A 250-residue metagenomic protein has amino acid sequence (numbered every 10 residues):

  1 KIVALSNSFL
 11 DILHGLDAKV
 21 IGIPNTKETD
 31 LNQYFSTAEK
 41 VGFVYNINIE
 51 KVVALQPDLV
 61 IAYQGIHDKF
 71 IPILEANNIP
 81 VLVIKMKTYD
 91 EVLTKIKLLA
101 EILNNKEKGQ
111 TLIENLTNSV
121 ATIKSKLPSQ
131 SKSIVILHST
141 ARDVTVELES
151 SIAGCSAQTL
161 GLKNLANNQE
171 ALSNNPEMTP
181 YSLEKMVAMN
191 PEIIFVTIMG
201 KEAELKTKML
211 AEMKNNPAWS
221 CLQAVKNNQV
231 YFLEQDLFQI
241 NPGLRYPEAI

Functional and structural regions predicted by a protein language model:
A4-L55, L59-Q64, L165: A short, structured surface patch at a secondary-structure boundary
S6, Q64, I193, T197-K201 (+1 more regions): Short secondary-structure boundary segments
V20, T145-G161: Short, solvent-exposed amphipathic alpha-helices that sit in or adjacent to ligand/effector-binding or catalytic
E39-E50, A171-L183: Short helix-initiation/N-cap motifs at beta->coil->alpha
I49-A62, I79, L183-V196: Proline-aspartate-enriched helix->loop->beta-strand connector
K69-T145, N174-N175, K226-I250: Extracytoplasmic substrate-binding proteins
G154-N175: His/Asp/Glu-enriched short active-site or ligand-binding loop at hydrolase and phosphoryl-transfer sites
E202-P217: Short, surface-exposed loop/helix-turn segments at secondary-structure junctions that function as lids/hinges flanking
